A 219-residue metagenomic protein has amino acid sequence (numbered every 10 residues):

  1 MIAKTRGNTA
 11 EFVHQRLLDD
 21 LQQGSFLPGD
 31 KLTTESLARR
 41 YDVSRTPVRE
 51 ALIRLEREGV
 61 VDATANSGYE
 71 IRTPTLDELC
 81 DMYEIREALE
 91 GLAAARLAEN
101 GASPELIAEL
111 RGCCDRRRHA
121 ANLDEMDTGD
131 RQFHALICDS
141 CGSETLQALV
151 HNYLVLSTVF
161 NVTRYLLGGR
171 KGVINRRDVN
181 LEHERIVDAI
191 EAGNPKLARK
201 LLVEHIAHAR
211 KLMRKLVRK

Functional and structural regions predicted by a protein language model:
M1-A102, K215-K219: Short linear motifs at protein or domain termini
A3-K4, P195-K219: C-terminal effector-binding regulatory domain of bacterial HTH transcription factors
N8, E105, I174-D178: Short helix-capping and inter-helix turn/linker motifs at the boundaries of alpha-helical repeat units
D30, A63, D130, D178-N180: Short, flexible turn/loop "capping" segments at secondary-structure junctions
L76-C80, A94, A98-N100, R118-A121 (+1 more regions): A ubiquitous short alpha-helical element
P104-Y165, E182-A189, L197-H208: Conserved amphipathic alpha-helical segments that form helical-bundle/coiled-coil interaction surfaces
